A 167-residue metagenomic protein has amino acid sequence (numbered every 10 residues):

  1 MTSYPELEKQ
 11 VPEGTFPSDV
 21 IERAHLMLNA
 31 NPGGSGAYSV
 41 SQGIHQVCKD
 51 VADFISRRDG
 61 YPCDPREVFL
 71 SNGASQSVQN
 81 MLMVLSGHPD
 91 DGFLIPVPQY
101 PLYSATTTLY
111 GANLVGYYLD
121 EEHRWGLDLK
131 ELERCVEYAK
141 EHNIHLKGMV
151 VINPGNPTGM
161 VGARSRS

Functional and structural regions predicted by a protein language model:
Y4-S167: Conserved core of the PLP fold type I
